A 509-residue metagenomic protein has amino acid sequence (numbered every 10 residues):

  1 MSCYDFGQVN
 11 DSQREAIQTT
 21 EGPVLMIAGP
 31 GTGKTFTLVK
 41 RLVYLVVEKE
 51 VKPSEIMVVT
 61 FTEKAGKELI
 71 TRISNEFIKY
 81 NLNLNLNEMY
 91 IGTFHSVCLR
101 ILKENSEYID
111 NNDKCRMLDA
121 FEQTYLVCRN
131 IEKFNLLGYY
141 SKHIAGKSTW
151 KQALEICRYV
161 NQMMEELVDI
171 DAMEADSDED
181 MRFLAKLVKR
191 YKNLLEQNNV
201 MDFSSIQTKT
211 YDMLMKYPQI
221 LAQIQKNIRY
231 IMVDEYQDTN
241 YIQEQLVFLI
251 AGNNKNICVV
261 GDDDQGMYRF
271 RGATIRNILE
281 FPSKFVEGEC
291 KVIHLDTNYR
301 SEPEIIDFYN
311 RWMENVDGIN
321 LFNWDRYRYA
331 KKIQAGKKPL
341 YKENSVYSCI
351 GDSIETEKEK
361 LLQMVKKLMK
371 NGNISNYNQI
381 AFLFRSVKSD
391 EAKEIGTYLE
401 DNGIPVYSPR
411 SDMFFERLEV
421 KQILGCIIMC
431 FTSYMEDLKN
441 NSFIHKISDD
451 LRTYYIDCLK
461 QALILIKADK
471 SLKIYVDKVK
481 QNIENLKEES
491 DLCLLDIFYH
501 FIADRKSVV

Functional and structural regions predicted by a protein language model:
M1-A28, T32, F36-T37, E55-M57 (+8 more regions): Accessory N-terminal region flanking or inserted into the helicase ATPase core in nucleic-acid motor proteins
M1-N111, Q219-A222, F382: P-loop NTPase Walker
S2-Q8, V43-V47, R129, Y241-I350: Conserved RecA-like helicase ATPase core segment that couples NTP binding/hydrolysis to strand translocation
T19-T20, L84-E88, E107-S204, I228 (+3 more regions): ATP-hydrolysis module of ASCE/P-loop NTPase motor domains, specifically the Walker B Asp-Glu catalytic pair
M26, T32-L38, P53, E287-K291 (+1 more regions): Helicase P-loop NTPase motor core
T32, E63-G66, H95-C98, D263-M267 (+4 more regions): Conserved nucleotide-binding/hydrolysis micro-motifs of P-loop NTPases
E235: Walker B catalytic acidic pair
K284-E287, N344-S345, K370-S507: ATPase/helicase motor core of nucleic-acid motors
